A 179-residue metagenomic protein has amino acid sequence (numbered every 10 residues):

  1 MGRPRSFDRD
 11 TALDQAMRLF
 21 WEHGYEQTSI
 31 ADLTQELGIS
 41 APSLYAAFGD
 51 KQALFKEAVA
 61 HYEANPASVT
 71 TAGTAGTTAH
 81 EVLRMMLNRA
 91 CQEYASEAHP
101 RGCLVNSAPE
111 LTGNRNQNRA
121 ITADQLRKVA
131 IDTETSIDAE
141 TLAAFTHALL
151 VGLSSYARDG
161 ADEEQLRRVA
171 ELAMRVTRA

Functional and structural regions predicted by a protein language model:
M1-F7: N-terminal intrinsically disordered/low-complexity leader segments
T11, Q15-A53, E57: Helix-turn-helix
A12-F20, A90, L126, L150: Short hydrophobic clusters on alpha-helical segments that form packing/core surfaces in small helical domains
E57, T70-R101, T146: Hydrophobic alpha-helical connector segments
A60-P66: Short, basic, alpha-helical segments at the C-terminal edge of helix-turn-helix-like DNA-binding modules
A67, E81-M85, L111-E134, E140-A144 (+2 more regions): Amphipathic alpha-helical packing segments from all-alpha helical-bundle domains
N88-D124: Short secondary-structure transition hinges
E93-S96, E110, T146-Q165, R175-A179: Amphipathic C-terminal alpha-helical segment
